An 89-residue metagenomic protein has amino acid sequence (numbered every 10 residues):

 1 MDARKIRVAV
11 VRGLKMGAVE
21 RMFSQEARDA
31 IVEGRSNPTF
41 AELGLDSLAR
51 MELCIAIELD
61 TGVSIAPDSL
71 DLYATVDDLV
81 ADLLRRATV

Functional and structural regions predicted by a protein language model:
M1-I31, A87-V89: Thiotemplate assembly-line natural product biosynthesis machinery
D29-S47, P67-D77: Glycine-rich loop motifs involved in handling phospho/adenylate chemistry
A49-Y73: Phosphopantetheinylated carrier protein domains
A74-R86: Short, cationic-aromatic polyanion-contact patches
